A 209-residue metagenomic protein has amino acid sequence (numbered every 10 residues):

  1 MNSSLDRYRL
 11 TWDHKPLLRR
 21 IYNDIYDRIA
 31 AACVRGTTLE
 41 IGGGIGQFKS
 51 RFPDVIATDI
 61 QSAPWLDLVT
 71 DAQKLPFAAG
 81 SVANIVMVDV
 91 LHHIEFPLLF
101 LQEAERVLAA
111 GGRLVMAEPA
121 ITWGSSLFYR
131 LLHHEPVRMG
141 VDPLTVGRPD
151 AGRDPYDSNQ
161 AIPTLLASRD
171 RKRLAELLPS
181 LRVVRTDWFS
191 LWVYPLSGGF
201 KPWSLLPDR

Functional and structural regions predicted by a protein language model:
M1-Q73: Conserved N-terminal segment of class I S-adenosyl-L-methionine
K74-A79: Short conserved loop adjoining the S-adenosyl-L-methionine
V86: A conserved beta-strand element that flanks and buttresses the S-adenosyl-L-methionine
D89-V90: Short catalytic micro-motifs in class I SAM-dependent methyltransferases
L98-R113: A short glycine-rich, Lys/Arg-flanked "PGG" loop and its adjoining helix->strand segment in the class I
L114-D150: Conserved class I S-adenosyl-L-methionine
Q160-T186: Short alpha-helix
F189-R209: C-terminal helical/coil "lid" or tail adjacent to the Rossmann-like core of SAM-dependent
